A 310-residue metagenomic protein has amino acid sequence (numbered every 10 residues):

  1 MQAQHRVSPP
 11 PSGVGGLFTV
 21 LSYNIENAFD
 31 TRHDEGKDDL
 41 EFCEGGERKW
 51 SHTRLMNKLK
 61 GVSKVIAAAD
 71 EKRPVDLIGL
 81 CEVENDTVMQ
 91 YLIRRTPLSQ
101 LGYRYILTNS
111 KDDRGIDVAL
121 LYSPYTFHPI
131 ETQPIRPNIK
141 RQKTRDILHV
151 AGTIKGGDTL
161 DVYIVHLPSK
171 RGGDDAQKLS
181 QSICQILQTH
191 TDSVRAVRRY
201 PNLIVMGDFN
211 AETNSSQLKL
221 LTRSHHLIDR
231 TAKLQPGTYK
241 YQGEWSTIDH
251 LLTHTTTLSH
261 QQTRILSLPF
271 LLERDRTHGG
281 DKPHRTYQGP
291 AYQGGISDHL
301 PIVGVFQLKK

Functional and structural regions predicted by a protein language model:
Q2-T96, I106, S110, I116 (+4 more regions): N-terminal, active-site-proximal structural segment of metallo-dependent hydrolase catalytic domains
Q4-S12, T191-L203, A211-K310: Metal-dependent phosphoester-hydrolase catalytic domains
P9-P10, E44-T53, P74-L80, L107-T108 (+5 more regions): Second-shell loop/turn segments in exported
G16-T19, R73-L77, Q100-Y103, G156-D161 (+2 more regions): Loop/turn elements at helix/coil->beta-strand transitions in domains of secreted/extracellular proteins
I25-A28, V83, L167, D208-F209 (+1 more regions): Active-site metal-binding loops of divalent metal-dependent hydrolases
D34-G36, K155-Q185, T189: Metal-dependent phosphoester/phosphodiester hydrolase catalytic core
L77, V83-T159, Y163-L167: Structured beta-strand-rich core segments of catalytic domains in phosphoester-bond hydrolases
N85-T87, D113-G115, K170-G172, N210-S216 (+1 more regions): Active-site environment of divalent metal-dependent phosphoester hydrolases
